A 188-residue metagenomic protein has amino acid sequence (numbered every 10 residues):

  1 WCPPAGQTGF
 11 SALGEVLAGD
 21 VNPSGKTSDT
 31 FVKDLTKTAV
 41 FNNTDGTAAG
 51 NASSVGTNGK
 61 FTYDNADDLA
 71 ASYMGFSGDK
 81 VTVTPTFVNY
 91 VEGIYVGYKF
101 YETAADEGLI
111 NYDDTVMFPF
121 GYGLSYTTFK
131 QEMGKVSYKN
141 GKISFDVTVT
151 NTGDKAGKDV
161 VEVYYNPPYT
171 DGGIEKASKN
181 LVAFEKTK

Functional and structural regions predicted by a protein language model:
W1-K158, Y164-N166, I174: Secreted, periplasmic, or luminal enzymes acting at the cell surface/secretory milieu
D171-K188: Intrinsically disordered, low-complexity Pro/Gly/Ser/Thr-rich segments with frequent PxxP/GP/PP motifs and embedded
